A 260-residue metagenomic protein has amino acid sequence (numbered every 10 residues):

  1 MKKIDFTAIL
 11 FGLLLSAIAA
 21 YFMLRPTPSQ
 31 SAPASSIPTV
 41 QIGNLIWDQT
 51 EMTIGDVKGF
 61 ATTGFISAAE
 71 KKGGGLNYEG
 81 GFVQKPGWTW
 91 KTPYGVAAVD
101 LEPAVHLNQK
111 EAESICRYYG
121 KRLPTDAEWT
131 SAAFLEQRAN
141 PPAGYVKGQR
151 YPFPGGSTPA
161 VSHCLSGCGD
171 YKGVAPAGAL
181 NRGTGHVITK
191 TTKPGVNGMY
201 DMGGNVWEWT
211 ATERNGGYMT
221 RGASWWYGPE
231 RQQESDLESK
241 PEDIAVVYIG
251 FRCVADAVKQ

Functional and structural regions predicted by a protein language model:
K2-A127, F134, G217, L237-Q260: Extended beta-strand/loop cores of jelly-roll/beta-sandwich
K85-E238: Functional-site microenvironments in short loops/helix caps that host divalent-cation chemistry
